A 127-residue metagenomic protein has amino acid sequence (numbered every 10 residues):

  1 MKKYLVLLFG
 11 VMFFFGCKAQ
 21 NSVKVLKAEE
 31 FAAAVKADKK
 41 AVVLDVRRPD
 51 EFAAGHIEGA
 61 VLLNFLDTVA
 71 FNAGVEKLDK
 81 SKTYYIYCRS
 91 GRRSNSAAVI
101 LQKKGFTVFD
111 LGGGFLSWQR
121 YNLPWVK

Functional and structural regions predicted by a protein language model:
K2-L5, G16-E29, A34-A41, D50-T83 (+1 more regions): Rhodanese-like catalytic fold shared by cysteine-dependent sulfurtransferases and DSP/PTP-type phosphatases
Y87: Short, surface-exposed ligand- or partner-binding patches at beta-edge/loop junctions that are enriched in aromatics
